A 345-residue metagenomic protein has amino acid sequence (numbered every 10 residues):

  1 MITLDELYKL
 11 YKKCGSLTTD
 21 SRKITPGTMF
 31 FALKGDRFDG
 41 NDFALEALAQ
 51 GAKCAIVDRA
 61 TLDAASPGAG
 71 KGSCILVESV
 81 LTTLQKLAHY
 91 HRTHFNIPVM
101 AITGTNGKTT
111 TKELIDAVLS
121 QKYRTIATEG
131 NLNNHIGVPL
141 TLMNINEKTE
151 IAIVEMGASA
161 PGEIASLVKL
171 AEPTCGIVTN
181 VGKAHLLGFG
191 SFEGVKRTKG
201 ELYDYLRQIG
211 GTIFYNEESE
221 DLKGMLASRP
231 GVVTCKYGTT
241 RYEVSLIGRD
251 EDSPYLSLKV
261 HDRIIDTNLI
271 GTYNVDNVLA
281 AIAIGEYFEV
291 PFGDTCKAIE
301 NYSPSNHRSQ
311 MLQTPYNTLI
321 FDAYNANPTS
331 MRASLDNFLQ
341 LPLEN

Functional and structural regions predicted by a protein language model:
M1-K86, Y90, I270: N-terminal leader/targeting and accessory segments in enzymes
Y8-L17, T82-Q85, N133-I136, M156-P161 (+4 more regions): Short gly/ser/thr-rich secondary-structure transition/capping motifs
L33-F38, S305, A323-N345: Active-site beta-alpha connecting loops in nucleotide-dependent enzymes
L48, T61-A64, I177-T318, Q340: Acidic, Mg2+-coordinating active-site environments of NTP-dependent enzymes
C74-L76, V99, T125-A127, G231-K236 (+2 more regions): Conserved beta-strand scaffold positions in the cores of enzyme catalytic domains, especially in NTP/NDP-utilizing
T82-I213, E217, D221-G231, H261 (+1 more regions): Phosphate-binding loop of NTP-binding sites
